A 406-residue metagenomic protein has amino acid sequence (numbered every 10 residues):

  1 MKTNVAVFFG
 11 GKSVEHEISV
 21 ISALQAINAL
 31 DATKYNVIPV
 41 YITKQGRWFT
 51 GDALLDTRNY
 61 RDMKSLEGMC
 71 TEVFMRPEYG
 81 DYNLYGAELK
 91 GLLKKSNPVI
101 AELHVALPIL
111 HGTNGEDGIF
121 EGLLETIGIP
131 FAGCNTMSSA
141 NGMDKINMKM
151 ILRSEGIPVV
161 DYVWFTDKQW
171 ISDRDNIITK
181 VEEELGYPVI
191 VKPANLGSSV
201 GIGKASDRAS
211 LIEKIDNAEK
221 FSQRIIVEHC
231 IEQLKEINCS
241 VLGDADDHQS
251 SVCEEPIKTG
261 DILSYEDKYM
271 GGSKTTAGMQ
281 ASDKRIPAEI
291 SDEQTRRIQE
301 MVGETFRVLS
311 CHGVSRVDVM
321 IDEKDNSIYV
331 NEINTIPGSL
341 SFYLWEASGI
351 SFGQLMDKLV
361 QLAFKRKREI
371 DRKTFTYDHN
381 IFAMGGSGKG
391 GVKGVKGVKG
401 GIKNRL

Functional and structural regions predicted by a protein language model:
M1-M137, N141-M143, N147, T166-N176 (+2 more regions): ATP-binding N-terminal substructure of ATP-dependent carboxylate-amine bond-forming enzymes
K2-F9, S13-I27, V37, S96-I100 (+1 more regions): Active-site nucleotide/adenylate-binding loops and adjacent lid/helix of ATP-dependent enzymes
T3, F8-K12, I171, E289-L406: ATP-dependent carboxylate activation and anion-phosphoryl transfer catalytic cores that bind Mg-ATP to form
I38, I225-H229, I237-N238, S310-K324: A short glycine-rich, hydrophobically flanked beta-strand micro-motif that places a catalytic Asp/Glu for divalent metal
T43-G46, G243-D246, D322-D325: Short acidic-glycine loop/turn motifs at beta-strand connectors
A132-C134, S199, S339-Y343: Short small-residue beta-strand/loop micro-motif enriched in glycine and branched aliphatics
S206-R285, E289-E293, E300, I328: Phosphate-binding site of ATP-dependent enzymes
